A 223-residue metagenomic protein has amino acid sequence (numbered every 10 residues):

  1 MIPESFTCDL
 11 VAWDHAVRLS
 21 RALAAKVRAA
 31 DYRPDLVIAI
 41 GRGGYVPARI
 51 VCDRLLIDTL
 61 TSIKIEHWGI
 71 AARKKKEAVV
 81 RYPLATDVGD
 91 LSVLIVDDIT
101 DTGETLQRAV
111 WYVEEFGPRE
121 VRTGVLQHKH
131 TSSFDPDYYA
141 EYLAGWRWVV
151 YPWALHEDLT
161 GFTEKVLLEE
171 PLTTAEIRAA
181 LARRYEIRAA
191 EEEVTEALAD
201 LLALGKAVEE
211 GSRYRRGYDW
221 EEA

Functional and structural regions predicted by a protein language model:
M1-A223: PRPP-associated nucleotide enzymes
